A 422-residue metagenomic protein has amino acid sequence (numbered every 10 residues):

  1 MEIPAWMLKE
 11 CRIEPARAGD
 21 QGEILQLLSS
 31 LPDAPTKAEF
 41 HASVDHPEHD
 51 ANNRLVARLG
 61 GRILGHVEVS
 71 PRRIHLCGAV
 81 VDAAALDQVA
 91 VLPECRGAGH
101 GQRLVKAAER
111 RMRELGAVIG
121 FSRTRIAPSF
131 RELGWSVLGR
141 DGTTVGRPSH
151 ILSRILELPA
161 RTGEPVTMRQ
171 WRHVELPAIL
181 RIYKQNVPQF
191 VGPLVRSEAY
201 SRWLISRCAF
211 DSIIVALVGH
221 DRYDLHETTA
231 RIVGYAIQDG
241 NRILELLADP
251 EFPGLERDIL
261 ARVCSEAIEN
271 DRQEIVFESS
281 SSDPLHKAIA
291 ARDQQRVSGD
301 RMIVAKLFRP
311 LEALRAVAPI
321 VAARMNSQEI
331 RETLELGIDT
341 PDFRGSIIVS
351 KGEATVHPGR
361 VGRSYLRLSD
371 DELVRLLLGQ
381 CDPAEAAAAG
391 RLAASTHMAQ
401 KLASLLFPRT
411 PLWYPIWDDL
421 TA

Functional and structural regions predicted by a protein language model:
M1-P71, G78-A85, R154-E198, G240-R242: Short amphipathic alpha-helix that is part of the acyltransferase structural core
N52-V56, H66, Q88, D211-V215 (+2 more regions): Short hydrophobic/aromatic beta-strand element in the GNAT-like acyltransferase core that lines or flanks the acyl-donor
L86, G120-R123, I275-F277: Conserved hydrophobic beta-strand within the GNAT/NAT acetyltransferase core sheet that lines the active-site cleft
L86-R96, N241-L255, E372: A short, internal acetyl-CoA/4′-phosphopantetheine-binding micro-motif in the GNAT/acyltransferase core
V91, G97-R110, S122, P253-S265: Conserved acetyl-CoA-binding loop-helix of GNAT-fold acetyltransferases
R110-R123, A127-S136: Hydrophobic or amphipathic alpha-helical targeting/insertion segments
L133-P159, P250-A422: Active-site/acyl-donor-binding loops of N-acyltransferases
R140-L246, R257, E266-I268, E312-I330 (+1 more regions): Amide-forming acyltransferase catalytic core, primarily the GNAT-like/NAT-type and related acyltransferase folds
